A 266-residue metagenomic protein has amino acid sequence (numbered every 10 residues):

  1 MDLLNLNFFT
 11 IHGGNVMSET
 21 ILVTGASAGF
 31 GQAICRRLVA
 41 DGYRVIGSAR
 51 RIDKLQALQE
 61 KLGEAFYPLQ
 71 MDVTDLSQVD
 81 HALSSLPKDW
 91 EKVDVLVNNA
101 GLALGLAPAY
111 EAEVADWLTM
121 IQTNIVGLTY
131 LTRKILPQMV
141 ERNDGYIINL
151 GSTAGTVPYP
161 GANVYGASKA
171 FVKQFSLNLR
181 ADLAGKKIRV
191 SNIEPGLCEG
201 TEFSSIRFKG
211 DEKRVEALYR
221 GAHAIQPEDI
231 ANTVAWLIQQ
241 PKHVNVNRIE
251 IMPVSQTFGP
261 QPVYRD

Functional and structural regions predicted by a protein language model:
S27-A28: Conserved glycine-rich cofactor-binding loop
D41-A57: Conserved glycine-rich Rossmann-like NAD(P)H-binding loop of the short-chain dehydrogenase/reductase
M71-H81, V114: The beta1-alpha1 cofactor-binding region of Rossmann-like NAD(H)/NADP(H)-dependent oxidoreductases
A107-A109, D116-T119: Substrate-binding pocket helix/loop in short-chain dehydrogenase/reductase
T132, S168: Active-site helix of classical SDR
S152: Residue(s) in the substrate-gating loop at a strand-loop-helix junction that position the organic substrate next
N192-I193, E212-P260: C-terminal helical subdomain
